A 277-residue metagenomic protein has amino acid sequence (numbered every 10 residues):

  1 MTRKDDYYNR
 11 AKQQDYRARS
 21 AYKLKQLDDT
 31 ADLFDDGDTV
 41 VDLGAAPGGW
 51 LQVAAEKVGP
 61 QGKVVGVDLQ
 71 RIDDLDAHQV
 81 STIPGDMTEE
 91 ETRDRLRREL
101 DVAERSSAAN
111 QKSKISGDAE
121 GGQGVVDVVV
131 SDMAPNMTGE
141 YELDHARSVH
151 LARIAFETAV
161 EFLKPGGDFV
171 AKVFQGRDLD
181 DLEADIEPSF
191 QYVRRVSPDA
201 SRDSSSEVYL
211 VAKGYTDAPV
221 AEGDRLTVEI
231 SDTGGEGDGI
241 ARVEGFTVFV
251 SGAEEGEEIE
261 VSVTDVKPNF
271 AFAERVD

Functional and structural regions predicted by a protein language model:
M1-D277: SAM-dependent transferase fold signal centered on methyltransferase-like domains, encompassing both Class I
